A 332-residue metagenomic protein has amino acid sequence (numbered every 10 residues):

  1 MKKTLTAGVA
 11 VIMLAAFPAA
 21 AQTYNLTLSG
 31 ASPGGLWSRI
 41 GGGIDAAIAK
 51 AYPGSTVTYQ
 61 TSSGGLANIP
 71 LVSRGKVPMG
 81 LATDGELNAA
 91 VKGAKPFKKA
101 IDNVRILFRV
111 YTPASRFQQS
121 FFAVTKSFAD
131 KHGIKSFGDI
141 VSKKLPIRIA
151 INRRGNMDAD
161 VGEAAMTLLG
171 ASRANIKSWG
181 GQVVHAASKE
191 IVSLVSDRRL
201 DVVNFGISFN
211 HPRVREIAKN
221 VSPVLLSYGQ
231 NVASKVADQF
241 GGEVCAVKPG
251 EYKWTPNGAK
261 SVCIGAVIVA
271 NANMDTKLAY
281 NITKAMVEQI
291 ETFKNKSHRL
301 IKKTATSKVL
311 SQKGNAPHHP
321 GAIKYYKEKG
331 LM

Functional and structural regions predicted by a protein language model:
M1-G8: Bacterial N-terminal signal peptides that target proteins for export
G8-A16: Bacterial N-terminal signal peptides
F17-A21: Sec/Tat signal peptide C-region and signal peptidase I cleavage site
N25-A51, S55-Y59, F117-S120, V124-D197 (+4 more regions): Bilobed "Venus flytrap"/periplasmic-binding protein-like clamshell domains and structurally analogous long
G42-A46, T58-N103, K189-V195, L200-V203 (+2 more regions): Pocket-flanking alpha-helical
A100-F121, E251-K260: A structural signal for short loop-to-beta-strand junctions that line the ligand-binding cleft of periplasmic/secreted
L169, D197, V202, I207-N220 (+2 more regions): An extracytoplasmic/periplasmic, membrane-proximal ligand-sensing/linker region
V224-N281, P317-H318, Y325, K329: C-terminal lobe and pocket-closing loops of periplasmic/extracytoplasmic Venus-flytrap solute-binding proteins
